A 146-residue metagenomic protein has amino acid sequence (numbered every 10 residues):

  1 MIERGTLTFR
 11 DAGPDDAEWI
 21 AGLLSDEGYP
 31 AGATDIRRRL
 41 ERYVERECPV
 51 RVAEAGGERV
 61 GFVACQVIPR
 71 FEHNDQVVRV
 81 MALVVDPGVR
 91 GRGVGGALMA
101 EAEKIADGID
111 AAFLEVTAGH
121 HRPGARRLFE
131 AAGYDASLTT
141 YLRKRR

Functional and structural regions predicted by a protein language model:
G5-L7, D11-E18, G22-D75, M81 (+2 more regions): Acetyl-CoA-dependent GNAT
D16-W19, A97-L98, G124: Charged catalytic carboxylate motif
I68, M81, D86, R90 (+1 more regions): Residue-level recognition of the GNAT/N-acetyltransferase active site
V85, G91-K104, R127, A131: Conserved acetyl-CoA-binding loop-helix of GNAT-fold acetyltransferases
G96, H120-L138, R143-K144: Conserved active-site alpha-helix within GNAT-family acetyltransferase domains
M99, A106-A118: Conserved GNAT acetyl-CoA-binding A-motif
